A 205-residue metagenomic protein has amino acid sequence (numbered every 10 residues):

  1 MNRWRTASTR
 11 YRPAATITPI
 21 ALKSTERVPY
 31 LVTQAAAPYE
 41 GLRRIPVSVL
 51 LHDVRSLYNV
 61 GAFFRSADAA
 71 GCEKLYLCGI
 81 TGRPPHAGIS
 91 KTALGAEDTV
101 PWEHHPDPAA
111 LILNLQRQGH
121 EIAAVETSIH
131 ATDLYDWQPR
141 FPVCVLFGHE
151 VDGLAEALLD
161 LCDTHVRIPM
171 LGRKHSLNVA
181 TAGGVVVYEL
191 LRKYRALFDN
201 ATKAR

Functional and structural regions predicted by a protein language model:
M1-R205: Post-transcriptional modification and biogenesis factors for structured RNAs of the translation apparatus
